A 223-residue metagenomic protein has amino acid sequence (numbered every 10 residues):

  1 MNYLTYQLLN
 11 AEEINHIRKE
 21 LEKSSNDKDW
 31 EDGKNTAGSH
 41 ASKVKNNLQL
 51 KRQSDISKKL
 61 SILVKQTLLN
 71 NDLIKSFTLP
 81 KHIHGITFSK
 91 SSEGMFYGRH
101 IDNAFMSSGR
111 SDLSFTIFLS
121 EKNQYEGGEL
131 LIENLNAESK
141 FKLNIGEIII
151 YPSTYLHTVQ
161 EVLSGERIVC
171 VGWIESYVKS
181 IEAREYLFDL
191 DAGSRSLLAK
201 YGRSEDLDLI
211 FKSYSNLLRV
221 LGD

Functional and structural regions predicted by a protein language model:
M1-P80, Y186-D223: Non-heme Fe(II)/2-oxoglutarate
D72-F188: Catalytic core of non-heme Fe(II) oxygenases with the double-stranded beta-helix
